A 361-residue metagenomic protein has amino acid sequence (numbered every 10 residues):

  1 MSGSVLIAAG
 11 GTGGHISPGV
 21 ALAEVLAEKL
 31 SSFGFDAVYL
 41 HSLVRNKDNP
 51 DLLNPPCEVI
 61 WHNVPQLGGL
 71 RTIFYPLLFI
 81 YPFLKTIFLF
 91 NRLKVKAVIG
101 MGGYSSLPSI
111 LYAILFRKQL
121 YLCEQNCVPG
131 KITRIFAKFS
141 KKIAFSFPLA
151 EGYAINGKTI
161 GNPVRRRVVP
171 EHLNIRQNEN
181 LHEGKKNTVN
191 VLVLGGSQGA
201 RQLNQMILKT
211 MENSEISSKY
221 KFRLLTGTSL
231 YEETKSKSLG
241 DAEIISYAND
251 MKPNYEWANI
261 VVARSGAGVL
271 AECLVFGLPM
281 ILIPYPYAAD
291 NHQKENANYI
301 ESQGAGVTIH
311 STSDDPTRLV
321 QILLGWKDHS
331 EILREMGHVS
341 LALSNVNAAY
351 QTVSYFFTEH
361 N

Functional and structural regions predicted by a protein language model:
V5-G10, F33-L77, H310-T312: Conserved nucleotide-sugar phosphate-binding/catalytic loop shared by glycosyltransferases and other
A27, Y39-H41, R45-P55, P170-R176 (+3 more regions): Donor-nucleotide binding loops and adjacent catalytic segments primarily of GT-B fold Leloir glycosyltransferases
D36, I114-I175: Active-site-proximal region of nucleotide-activated glycan assembly enzymes, centered on histidine/acidic-rich loops
G68-A97, L115: An amphipathic, basic-hydrophobic alpha-helix
V95-A97, E256-L270, L278-P279: Acidic donor-binding loop of glycosyltransferase active sites
Q303, T308-H310, D314-E331: C-terminal "capping" alpha-helix adjacent to the active site of nucleotide-linked donor transferases in cell-envelope
I332-V346: A short, well-ordered alpha-helix in the C-terminal region of glycosyltransferases
N345-N361: C-terminal alpha-helical cap of glycosyltransferases
